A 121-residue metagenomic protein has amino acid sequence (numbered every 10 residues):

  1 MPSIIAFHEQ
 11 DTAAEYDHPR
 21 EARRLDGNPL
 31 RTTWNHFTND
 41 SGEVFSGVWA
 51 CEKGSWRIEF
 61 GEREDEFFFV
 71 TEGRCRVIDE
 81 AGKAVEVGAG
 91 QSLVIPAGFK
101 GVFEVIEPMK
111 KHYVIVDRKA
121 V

Functional and structural regions predicted by a protein language model:
M1-E43: A short, N-terminal "cap"/entry segment at the start of jelly-roll beta-barrel domains of the cupin/DSBH fold
F45-E62, A97: Conserved short histidine dyad/triad with adjacent acidic residue
V48, A84-E86, K100-V102: Well-ordered beta-strand positions in beta-sheet-rich domains
A50, G61-V77: Short, conserved beta-strand element in jelly-roll/cupin
I58, V77, K111-Y113: Short hydrophobic/aromatic-rich beta-strand segments that constitute the beta-sheet cores of beta-sandwich/beta-barrel
I78-E80, E104: A generic structural motif
A81-A97: Short acidic-glycine-tyrosine-enriched beta hairpin
A97-A120: Ligand-binding loop in jelly-roll beta-barrel domains
